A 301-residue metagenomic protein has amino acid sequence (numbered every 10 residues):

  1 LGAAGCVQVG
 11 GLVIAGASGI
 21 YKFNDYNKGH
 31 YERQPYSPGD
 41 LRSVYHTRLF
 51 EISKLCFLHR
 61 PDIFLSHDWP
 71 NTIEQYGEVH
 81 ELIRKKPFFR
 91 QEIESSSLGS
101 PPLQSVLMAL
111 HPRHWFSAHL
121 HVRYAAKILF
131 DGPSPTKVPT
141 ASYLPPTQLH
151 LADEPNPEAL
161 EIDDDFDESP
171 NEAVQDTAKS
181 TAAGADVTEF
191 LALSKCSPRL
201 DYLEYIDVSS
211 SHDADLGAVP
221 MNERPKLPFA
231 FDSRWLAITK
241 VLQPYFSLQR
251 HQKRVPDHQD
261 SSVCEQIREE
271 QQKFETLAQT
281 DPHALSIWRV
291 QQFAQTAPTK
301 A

Functional and structural regions predicted by a protein language model:
L1-A301: Extended recognition/assembly regions associated with phosphoester-bond processing machinery
